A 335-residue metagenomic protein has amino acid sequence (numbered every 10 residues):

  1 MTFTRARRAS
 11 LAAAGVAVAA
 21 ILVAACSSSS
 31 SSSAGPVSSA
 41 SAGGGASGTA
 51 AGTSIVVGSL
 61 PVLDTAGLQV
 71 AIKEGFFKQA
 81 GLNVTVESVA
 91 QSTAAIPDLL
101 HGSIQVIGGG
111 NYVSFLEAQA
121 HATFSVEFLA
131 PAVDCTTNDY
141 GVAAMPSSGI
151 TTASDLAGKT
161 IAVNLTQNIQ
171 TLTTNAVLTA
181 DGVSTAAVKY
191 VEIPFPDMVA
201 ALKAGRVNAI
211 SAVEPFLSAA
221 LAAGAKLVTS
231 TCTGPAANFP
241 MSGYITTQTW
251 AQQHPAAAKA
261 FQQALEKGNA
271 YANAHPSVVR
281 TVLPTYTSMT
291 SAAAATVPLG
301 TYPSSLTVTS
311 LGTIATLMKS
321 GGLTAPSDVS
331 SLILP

Functional and structural regions predicted by a protein language model:
M1-V16: Bacterial N-terminal signal peptides that target proteins for export
A20-A25: C-terminal motif of bacterial Sec signal peptides marking the signal peptidase cleavage site
S27-S30: Bacterial signal peptide processing site
G35-V183, E192, N208, L227-S230 (+1 more regions): Short, glycine-/small- and polar/acidic-enriched structural segments that line small-molecule recognition paths
A66, V70, E74-G75, A94-P97 (+14 more regions): Solvent-exposed, polar/charged alpha-helical surfaces in well-ordered, non-transmembrane soluble domains, broadly
N111-V113, Y190-V191, P196-V282: Pocket-lining segment of extracytoplasmic ligand-binding domains
Q252-L323: Secondary-structure end/capping motifs
M318-P335: Conserved C-terminal helix/tail region of periplasmic/extracytoplasmic solute-binding proteins
